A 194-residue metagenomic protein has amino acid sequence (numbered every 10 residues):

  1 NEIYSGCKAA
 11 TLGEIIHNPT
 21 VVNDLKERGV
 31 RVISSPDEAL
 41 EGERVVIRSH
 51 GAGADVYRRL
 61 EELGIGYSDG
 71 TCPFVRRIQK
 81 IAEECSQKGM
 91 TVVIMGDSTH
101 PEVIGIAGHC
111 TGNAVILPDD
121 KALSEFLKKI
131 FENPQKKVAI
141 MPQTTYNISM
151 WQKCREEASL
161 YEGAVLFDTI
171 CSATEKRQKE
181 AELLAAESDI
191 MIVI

Functional and structural regions predicted by a protein language model:
N1-I194: The feature marks the mature, well-folded catalytic cores of soluble enzymes
